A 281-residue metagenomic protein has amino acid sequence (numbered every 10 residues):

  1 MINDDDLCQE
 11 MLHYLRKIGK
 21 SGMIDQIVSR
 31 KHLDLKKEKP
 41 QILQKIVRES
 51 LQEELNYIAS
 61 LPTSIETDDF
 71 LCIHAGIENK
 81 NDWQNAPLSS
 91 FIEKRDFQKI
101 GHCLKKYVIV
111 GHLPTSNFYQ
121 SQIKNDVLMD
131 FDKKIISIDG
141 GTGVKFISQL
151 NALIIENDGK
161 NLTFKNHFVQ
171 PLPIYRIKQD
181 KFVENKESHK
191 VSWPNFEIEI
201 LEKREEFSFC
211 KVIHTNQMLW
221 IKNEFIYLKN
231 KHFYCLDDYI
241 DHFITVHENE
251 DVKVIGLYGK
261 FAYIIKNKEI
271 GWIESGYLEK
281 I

Functional and structural regions predicted by a protein language model:
M1, C72-I73, K106-S116, S137-G141: Active-site neighborhood of phospho(di)ester-bond hydrolases with catalytic His/Asp-centered motifs
M1-P62: Active-site neighborhood of divalent metal-dependent phosphoester bond hydrolases
I65-L71: Beta-strand-turn-beta hairpins that frame and shape the catalytic cleft of phosphate-ester-processing enzymes
G76-I100: Active-site-proximal segments of metal-dependent phosphoesterases and phosphodiesterases across multiple
N85-E93, Q120-D132: Short, surface-exposed loop/helix-turn segments at secondary-structure junctions that function as lids/hinges flanking
F131-D180, E184: Binuclear metal-dependent phosphoesterase catalytic core
L172-W193, E197, R204-E206, H214-Q217 (+1 more regions): Beta-loop motif signature
V191-I221, T245-I281: SH3/SH3-like beta-barrel superfamily modules
